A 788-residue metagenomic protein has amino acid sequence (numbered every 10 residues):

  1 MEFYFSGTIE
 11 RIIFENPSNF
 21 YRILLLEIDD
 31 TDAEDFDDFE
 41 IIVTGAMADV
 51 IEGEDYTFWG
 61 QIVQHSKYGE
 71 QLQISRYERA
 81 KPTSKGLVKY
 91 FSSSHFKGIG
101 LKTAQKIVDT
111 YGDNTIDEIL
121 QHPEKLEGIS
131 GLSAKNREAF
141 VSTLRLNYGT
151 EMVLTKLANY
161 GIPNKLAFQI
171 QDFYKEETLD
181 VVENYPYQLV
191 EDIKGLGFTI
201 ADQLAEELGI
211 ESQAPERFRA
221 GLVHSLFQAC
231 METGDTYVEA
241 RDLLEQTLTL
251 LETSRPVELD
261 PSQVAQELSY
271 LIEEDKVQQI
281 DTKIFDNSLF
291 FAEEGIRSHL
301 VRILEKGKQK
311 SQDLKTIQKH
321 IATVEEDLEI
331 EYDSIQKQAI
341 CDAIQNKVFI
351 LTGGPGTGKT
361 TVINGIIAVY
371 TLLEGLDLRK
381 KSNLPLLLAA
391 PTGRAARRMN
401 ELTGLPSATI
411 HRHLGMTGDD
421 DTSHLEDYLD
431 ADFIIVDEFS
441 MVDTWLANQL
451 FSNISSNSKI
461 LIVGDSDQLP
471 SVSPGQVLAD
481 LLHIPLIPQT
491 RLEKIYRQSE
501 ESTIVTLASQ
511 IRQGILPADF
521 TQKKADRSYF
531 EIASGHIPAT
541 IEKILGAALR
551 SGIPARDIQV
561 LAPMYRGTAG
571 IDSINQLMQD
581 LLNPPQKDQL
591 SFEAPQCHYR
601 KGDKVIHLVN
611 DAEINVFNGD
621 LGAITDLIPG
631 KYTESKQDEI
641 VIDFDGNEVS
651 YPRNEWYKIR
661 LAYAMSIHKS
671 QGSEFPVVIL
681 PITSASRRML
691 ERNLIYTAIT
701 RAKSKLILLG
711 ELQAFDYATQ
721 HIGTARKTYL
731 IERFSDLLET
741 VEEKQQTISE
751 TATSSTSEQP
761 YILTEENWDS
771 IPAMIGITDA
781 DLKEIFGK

Functional and structural regions predicted by a protein language model:
M1-N16, G60, I624-T625: Structural detector for short beta-strands of small beta-barrel domains
E15-E27, K631-V641: Short aromatic-glycine-enriched beta-strand elements
I23-L26, F36-V43, I51-W59, V63-D281: Accessory alpha-helical DNA-binding modules that contact the DNA backbone or grooves
R255, Q278-I434, L482-R497, I504-F530 (+2 more regions): ASCE P-loop NTPase motor cores of helicases and related translocases
K359, R379, D467-I606, D611-I614 (+3 more regions): Conserved helicase motor core of P-loop NTPases
D419-D432, D443, N448-S458, S670: Short basic/glycine-enriched coil/helix segment immediately N-terminal to the Walker B
D437-E438, G464: Walker B catalytic acidic pair
D626-K788: C-terminal accessory regions
